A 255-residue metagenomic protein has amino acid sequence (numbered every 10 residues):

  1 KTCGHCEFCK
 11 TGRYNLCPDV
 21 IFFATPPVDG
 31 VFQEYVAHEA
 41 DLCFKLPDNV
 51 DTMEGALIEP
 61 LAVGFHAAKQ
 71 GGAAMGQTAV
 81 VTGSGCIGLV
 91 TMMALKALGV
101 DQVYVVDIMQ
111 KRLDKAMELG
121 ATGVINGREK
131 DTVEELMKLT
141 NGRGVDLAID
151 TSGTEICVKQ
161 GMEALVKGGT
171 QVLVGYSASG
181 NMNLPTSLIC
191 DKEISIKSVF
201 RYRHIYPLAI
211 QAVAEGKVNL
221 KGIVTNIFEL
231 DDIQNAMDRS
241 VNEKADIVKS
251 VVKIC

Functional and structural regions predicted by a protein language model:
C3, F32-Q33, C43, L61-G64 (+5 more regions): A general structural signal for well-ordered alpha-helical segments in protein cores
C3-T82: NAD(P)H dinucleotide-binding glycine-rich loop of Rossmann-like/cofactor-binding domains, especially the beta1-alpha1
V50-E129, E134: Mid-domain Rossmann-like dinucleotide-binding core that forms the NAD(H)/NADP(H) cofactor-binding site
G71-M75, D114-S195, Q234, I254: Glycine-rich cofactor phosphate-binding loops and adjacent beta1-alpha1 units of small-molecule cofactor enzyme domains
V80, Y104, T170-V172, K197 (+1 more regions): Structural detector of well-ordered beta-strand residues that form the stable sheet scaffold of enzyme domains
I108-M109, S177, Y202: Residues in the short beta-alpha loop(s) of Rossmann-like NAD(P)-binding domains
K159-E163, R203, P207-C255: C-terminal hydrophobic helical "lid"/dimerization subdomain of Rossmann-like NAD(P)H-dependent oxidoreductases
G169-V172, N183-I223: Rossmann-fold dehydrogenase core element
